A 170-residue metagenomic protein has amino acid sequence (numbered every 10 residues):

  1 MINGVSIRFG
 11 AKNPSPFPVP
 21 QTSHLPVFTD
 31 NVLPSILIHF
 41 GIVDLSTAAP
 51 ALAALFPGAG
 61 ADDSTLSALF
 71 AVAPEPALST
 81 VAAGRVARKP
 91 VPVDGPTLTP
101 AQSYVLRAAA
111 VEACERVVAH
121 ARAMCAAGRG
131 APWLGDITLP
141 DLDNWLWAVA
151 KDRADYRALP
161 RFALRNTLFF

Functional and structural regions predicted by a protein language model:
G4-F169: Accessory, usually C-terminal, subdomains that scaffold auxiliary metal cofactors
